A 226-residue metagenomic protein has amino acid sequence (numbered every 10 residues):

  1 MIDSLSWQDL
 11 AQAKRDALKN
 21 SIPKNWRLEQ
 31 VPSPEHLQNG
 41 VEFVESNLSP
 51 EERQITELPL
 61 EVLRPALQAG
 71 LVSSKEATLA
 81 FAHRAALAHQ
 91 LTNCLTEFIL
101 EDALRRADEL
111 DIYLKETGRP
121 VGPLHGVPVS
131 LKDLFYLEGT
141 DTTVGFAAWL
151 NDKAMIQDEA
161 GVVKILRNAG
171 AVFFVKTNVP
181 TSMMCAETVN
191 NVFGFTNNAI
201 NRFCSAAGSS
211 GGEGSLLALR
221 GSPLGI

Functional and structural regions predicted by a protein language model:
I2-I226: Gly/Ser-rich catalytic/binding loops embedded in alpha/beta enzyme cores
